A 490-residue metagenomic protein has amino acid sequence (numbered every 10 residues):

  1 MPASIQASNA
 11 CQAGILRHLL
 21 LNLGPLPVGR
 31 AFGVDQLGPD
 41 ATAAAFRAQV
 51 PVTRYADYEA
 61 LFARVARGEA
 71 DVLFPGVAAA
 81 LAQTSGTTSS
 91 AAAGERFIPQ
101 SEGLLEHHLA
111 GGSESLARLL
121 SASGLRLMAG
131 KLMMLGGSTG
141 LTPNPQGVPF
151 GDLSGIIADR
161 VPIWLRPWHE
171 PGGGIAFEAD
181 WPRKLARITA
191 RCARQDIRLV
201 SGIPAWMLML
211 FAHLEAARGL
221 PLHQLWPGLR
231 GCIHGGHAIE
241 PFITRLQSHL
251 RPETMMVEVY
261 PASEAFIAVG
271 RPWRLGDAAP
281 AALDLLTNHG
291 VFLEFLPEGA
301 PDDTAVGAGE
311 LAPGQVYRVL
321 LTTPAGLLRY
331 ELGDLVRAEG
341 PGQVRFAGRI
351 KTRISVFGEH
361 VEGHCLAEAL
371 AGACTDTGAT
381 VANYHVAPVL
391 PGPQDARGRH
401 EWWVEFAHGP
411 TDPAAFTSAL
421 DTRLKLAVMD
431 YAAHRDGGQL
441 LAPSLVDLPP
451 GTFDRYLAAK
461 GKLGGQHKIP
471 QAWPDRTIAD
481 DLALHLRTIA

Functional and structural regions predicted by a protein language model:
M1-G33, F46, V50, G68 (+1 more regions): Active-site glycine/GP-rich loop and adjacent strand/helix microenvironment that borders small-molecule binding pockets
A10, G14-L81, A92-P99, H107 (+2 more regions): Active-site diphosphate/adenylate-binding microenvironment
A78-L81, E106-A110, P204-M207, G363: Short alpha-helical patches at coil-to-helix transitions and adjacent helical residues in well-structured domains
A82-T88: Conserved helicase ATPase motor motifs in RecA-like P-loop NTPase domains
T88-A91, D334: Active-site-proximal glycine-rich helix-loop-beta segment
S90-R96, T352-V356: Short small-residue beta-strand/loop micro-motif enriched in glycine and branched aliphatics
E102: Catalytic binding pocket for nucleotide-activated donors in carbohydrate/polymer assembly enzymes
E114-R166, I175-E178: Conserved AMP-binding loop of ANL adenylate-forming enzymes
